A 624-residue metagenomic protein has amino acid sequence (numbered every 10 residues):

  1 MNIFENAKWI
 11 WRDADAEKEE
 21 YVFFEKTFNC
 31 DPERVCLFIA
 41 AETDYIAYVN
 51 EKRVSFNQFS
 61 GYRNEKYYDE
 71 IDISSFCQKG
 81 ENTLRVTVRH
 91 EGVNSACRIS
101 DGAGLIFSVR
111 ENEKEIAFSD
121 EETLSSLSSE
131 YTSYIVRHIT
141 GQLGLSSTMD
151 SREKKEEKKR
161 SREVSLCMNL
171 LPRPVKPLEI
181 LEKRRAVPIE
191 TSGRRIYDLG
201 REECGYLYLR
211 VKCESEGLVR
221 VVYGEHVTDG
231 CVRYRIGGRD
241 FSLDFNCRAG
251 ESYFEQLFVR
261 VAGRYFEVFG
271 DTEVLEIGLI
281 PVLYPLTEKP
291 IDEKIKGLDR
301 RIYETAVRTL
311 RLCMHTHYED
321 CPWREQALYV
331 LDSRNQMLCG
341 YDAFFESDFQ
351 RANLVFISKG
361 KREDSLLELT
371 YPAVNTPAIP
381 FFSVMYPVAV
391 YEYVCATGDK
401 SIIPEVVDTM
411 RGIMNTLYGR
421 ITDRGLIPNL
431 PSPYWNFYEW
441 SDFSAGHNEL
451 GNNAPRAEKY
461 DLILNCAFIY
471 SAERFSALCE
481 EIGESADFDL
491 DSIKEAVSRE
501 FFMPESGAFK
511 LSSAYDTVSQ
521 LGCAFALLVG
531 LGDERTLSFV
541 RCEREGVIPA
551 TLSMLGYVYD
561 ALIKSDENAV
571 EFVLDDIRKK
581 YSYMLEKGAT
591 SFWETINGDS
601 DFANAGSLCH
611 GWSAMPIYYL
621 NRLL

Functional and structural regions predicted by a protein language model:
M1-D320, D332, D348-F349, N353 (+4 more regions): Extracellular/oxidizing-compartment recognition motifs
G92, L328-F344, D348-L624: Active-site core of glycosidic bond-cleaving carbohydrate-active enzymes
E325: Phosphate-binding glycine-rich loops and their immediate beta-loop-alpha structural context
